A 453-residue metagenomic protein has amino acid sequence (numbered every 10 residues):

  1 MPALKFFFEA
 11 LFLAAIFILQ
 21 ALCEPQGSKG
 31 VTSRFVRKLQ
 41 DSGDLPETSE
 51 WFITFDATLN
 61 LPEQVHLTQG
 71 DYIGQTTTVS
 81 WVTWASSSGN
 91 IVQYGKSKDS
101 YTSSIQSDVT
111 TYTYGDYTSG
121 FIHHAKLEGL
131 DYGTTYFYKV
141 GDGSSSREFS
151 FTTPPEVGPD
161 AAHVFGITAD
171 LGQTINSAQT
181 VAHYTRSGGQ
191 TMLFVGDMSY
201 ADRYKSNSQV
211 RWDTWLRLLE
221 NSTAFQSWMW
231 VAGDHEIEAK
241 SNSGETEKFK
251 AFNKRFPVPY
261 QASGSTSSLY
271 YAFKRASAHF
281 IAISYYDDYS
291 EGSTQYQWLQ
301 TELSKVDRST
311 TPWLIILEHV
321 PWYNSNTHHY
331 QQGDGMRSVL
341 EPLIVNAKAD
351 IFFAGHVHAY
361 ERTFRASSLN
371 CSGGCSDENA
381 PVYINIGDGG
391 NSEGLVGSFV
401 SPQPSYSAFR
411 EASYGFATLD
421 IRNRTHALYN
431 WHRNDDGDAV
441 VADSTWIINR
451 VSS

Functional and structural regions predicted by a protein language model:
P2-I167, R186, A412, T418-R422 (+1 more regions): Acidic, histidine-bearing metal-coordination/catalytic regions of metal-dependent phosphoesterases
Q75-T78, S88-I91, Y101-T102, T174-S177 (+4 more regions): Short, solvent-exposed loop/turn elements at domain surfaces
S86, R186, S222-F225, R308 (+1 more regions): Alpha-helix termination/capping residues and helix-transition junctions
S86, S144, S199, E236-I237 (+6 more regions): Short, solvent-exposed loop/turn segments at secondary-structure junctions
F121-E128, Y132-P159, S206, V210-S309 (+6 more regions): Extended active-site neighborhood of metal-dependent phosphoesterases/phosphodiesterases
A161-V231, E236-I237: Conserved, compact domain cores that house catalytic/ligand-binding motifs in diverse enzymes and effector modules
I167-A169, M192-D197, W228-D234, S284 (+3 more regions): Active-site neighborhood of phospho(di)ester-bond hydrolases with catalytic His/Asp-centered motifs
S309-F352: Active-site-proximal segments of metal-dependent phosphoesterases and phosphodiesterases across multiple
